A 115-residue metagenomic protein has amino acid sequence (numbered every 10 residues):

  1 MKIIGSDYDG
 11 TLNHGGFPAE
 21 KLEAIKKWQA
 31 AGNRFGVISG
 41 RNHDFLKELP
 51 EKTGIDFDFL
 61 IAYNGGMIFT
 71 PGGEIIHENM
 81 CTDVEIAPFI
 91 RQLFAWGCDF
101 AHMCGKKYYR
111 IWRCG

Functional and structural regions predicted by a protein language model:
K2-F17: Asp-based phosphoryl-transfer active-site loop
D7-T11, R34, G73-E74: Short, basic, glycine/proline-bearing loop/turn elements
H14-N33, E78-E85, F94: Short, acidic loop-to-helix structural element flanking the phosphoryl-transfer center in phosphate-processing enzymes
I25-L49, N64, F100-C104: Substrate-recognition element of Asp-dependent hydrolases with the DxDx(T/V) motif
F45-I55, G72: Metal-dependent catalytic neighborhoods of phosphoester/phosphodiester hydrolases
G66-G115: HAD-like small-molecule phosphatases
